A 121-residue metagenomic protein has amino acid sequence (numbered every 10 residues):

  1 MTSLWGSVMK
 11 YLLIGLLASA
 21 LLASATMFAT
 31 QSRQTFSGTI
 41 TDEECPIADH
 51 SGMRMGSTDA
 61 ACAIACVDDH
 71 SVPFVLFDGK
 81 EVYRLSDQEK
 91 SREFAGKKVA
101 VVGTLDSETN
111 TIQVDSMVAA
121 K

Functional and structural regions predicted by a protein language model:
M1-V8: Short, Lys/Arg-enriched N-terminal segments with co-localized hydrophobic residues within the first ~10-30 amino acids
G6, L13-I14: Generic early N-terminus positional signal peaking at residue ~5-7
Y11-L13, Q31-S32: OB/S1-fold single-stranded nucleic-acid-binding modules and their adjacent gly/ser/pro-rich low-complexity linkers
I14-S24: Bacterial N-terminal signal peptides
A25-K121: Conserved RNA-binding domains used in RNP assembly and mRNA/RNA metabolism
